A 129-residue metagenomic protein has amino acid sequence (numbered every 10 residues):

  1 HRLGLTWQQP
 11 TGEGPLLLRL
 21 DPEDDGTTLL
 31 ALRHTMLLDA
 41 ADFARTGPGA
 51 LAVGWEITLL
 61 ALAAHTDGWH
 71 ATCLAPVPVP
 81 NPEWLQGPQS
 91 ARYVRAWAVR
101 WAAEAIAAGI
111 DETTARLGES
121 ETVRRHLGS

Functional and structural regions predicted by a protein language model:
H1-T27, R33-A41, L127-G128: Hydrophobic-ligand binding "helix-grip"
T35-S129: Terminal "cap-and-tail" regions of soluble proteins that handle hydrophobic small molecules
